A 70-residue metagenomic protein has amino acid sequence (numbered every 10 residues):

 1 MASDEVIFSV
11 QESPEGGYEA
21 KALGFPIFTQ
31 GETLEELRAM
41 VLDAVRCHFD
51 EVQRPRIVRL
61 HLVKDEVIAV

Functional and structural regions predicted by a protein language model:
M1-I7, Q11, E35-V70: Short, charged, surface-exposed hinge/linker loops at domain edges that act as mobile lids or interdomain connectors
V10-A22: Short aromatic-glycine-(Arg/Gly/Cys) micro-motifs in beta-strand/loop hairpins
Y18, Q30, A39: Short acidic, gly/pro-rich beta-turn/loop elements at beta-sheet edges and active-site/ligand-binding grooves
Y18-K21, I27, H61: Preference for short coil/turn "hinge" residues that link or interrupt alpha-helices
F25-L34: A short, exposed loop/beta-hairpin motif centered on an aromatic-Gly-Thr core
